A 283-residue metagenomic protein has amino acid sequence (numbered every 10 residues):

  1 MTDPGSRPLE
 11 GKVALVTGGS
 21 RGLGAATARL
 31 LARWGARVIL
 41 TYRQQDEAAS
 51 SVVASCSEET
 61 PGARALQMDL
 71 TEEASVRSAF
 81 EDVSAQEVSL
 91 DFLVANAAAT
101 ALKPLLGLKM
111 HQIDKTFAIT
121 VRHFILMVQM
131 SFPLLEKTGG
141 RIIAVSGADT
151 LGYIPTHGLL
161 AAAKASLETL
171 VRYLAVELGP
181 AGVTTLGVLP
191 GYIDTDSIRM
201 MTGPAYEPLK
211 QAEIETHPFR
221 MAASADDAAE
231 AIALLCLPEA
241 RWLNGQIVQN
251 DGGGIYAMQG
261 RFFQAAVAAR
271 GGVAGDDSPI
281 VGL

Functional and structural regions predicted by a protein language model:
T2-S6, N244-L283: Short C-terminal tail/terminal secondary-structure segment of NAD(P)H-dependent dehydrogenase/reductase domains
S20-R21: Conserved glycine-rich cofactor-binding loop
W34-S51: Conserved glycine-rich Rossmann-like NAD(P)H-binding loop of the short-chain dehydrogenase/reductase
P104-L105, Q112-F117, E213: Substrate-binding pocket helix/loop in short-chain dehydrogenase/reductase
P133, V176-E177, R241: Alpha-helical segment proximal to the catalytic Tyr-Lys
R141-S166, V171-P180, Y192-I193, G254: Catalytic loop of short-chain dehydrogenase/reductase
G179, T184, L243-G245: Short, small/polar-rich loop/turn modules that mediate ligand/substrate recognition or access, typified
